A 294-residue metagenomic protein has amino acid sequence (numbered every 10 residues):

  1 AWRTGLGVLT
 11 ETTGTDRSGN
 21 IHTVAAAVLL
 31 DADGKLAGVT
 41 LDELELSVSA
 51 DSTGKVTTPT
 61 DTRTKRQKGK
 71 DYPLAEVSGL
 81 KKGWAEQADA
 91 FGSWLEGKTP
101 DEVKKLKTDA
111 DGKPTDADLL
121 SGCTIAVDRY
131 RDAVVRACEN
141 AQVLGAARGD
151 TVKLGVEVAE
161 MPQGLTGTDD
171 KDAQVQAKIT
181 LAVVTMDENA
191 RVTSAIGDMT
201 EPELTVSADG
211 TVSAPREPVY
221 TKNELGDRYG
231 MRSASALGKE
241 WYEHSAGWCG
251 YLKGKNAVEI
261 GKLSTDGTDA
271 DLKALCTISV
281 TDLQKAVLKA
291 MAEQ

Functional and structural regions predicted by a protein language model:
W2-Q294: Active-site- and interface-proximal helix/loop "cap" or "latch" segments in soluble metabolic and energy-transducing
